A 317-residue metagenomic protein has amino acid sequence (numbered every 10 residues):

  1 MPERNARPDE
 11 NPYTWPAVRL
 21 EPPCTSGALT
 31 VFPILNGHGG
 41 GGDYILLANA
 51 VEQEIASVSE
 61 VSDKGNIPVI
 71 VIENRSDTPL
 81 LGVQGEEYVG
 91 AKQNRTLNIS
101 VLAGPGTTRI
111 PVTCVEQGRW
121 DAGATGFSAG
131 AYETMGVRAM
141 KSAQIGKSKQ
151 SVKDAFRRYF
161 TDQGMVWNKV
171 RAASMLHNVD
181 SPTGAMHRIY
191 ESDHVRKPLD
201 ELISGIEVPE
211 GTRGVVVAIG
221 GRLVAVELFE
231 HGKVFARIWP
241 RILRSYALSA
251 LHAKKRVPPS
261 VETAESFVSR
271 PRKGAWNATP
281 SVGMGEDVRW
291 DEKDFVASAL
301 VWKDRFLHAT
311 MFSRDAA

Functional and structural regions predicted by a protein language model:
P2-T14, P22, I145-K147, S151-A317: Long, low-complexity, serine/threonine/proline-rich intrinsically disordered regulatory regions in eukaryotic signaling
E3-T30, I34-N36, E87-T134: Intrinsically disordered, low-complexity Pro/Gly/Ser/Thr-rich segments with frequent PxxP/GP/PP motifs and embedded
P33-V58: Edge strands and adjacent loops of beta-rich recognition modules
D63-V69: Short, solvent-exposed loop/turn segments enriched in Ser/Thr/Gly
I67, V83-E86: Glycine-centered loop/turn motifs
I70-L80: Asparagine-centered strand-capping/turn motif at beta-strand->loop junctions
S76, E116-G118, G221: Beta-strand elements of well-folded, non-transmembrane domains
P79, Y88-G90, G232-K233: Short, surface-exposed beta-strand-loop junctions and turns on beta-sheet-rich folds
